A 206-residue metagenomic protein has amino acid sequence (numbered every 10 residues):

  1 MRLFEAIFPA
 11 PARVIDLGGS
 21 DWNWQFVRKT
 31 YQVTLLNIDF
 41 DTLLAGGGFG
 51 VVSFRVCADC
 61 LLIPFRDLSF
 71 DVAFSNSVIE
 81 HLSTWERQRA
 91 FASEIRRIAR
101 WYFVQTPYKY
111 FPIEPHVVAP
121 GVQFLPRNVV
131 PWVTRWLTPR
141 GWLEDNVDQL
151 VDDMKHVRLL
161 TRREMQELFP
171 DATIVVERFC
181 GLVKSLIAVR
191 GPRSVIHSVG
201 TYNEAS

Functional and structural regions predicted by a protein language model:
L3, I7-F111: Conserved SAM-binding loop
H81, H116-P120, H156: Histidine-centered active-site/metal-ligand motif
W101-V133: Conserved class I S-adenosyl-L-methionine
V117-P120, L137-D152: Short, glycine-/aromatic-enriched active-site segment of Class I SAM-dependent methyltransferases
V151-T173: Short alpha-helix
I174-S206: Core SAM-dependent methyltransferase catalytic element
